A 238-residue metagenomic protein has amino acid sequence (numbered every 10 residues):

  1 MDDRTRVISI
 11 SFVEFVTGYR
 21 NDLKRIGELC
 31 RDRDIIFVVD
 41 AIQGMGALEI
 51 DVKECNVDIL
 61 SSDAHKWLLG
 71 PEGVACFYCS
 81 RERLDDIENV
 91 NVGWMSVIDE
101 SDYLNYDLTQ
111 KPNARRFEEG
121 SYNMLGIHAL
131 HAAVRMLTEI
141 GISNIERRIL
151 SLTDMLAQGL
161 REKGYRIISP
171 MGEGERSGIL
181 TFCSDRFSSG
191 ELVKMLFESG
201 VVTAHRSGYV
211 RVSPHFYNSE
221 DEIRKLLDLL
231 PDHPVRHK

Functional and structural regions predicted by a protein language model:
M1-K238: Pyridoxal 5′-phosphate
